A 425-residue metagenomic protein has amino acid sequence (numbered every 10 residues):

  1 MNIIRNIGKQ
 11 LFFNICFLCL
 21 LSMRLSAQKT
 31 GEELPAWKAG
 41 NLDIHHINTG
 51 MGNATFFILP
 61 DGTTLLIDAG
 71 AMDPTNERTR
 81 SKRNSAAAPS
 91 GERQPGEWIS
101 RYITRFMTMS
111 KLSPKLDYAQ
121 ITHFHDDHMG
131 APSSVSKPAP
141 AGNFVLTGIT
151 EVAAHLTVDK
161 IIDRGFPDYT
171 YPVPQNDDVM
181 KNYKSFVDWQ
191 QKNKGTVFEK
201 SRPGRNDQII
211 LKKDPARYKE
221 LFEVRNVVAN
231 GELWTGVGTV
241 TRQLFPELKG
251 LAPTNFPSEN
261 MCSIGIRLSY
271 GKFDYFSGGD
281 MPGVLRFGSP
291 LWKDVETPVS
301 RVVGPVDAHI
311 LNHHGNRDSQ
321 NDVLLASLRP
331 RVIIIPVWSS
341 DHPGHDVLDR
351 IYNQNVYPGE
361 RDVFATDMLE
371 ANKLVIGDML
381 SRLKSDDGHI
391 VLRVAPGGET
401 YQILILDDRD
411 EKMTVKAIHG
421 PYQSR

Functional and structural regions predicted by a protein language model:
N2-I15: Bacterial N-terminal signal peptides that target proteins for export
F12-R24: Bacterial N-terminal signal peptides
Q28-D43, T49, G91, Y102-R105 (+4 more regions): Flexible, acidic/histidine-containing loops and adjacent segments that form or flank the divalent-metal
G50, G70-M72, H125-D127, F166-D168 (+4 more regions): Catalytic metal-binding/acid-base residues of hydrolase active sites
N53-F57, L65-I67, D73-R78, L233-G238 (+2 more regions): Short, solvent-exposed loop/turn elements at domain surfaces
T55, T147-E151, V323-L325: Histidine-anchored nucleotide/phosphate-binding helix
P60-L65, A71-I161, P298-N316, R329-I333: Active-site metal-binding motif and surrounding structural segment of the metallo-beta-lactamase
F287, D294-V391: Long, structured stretches of catalytic cores involved in phosphate-ester chemistry, encompassing
